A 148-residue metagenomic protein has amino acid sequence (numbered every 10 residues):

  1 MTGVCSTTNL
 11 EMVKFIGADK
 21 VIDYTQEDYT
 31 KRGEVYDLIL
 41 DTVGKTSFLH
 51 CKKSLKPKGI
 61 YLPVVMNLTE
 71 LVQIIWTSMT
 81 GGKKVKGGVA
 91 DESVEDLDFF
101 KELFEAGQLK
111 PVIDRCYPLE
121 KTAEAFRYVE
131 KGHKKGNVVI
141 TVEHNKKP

Functional and structural regions predicted by a protein language model:
M1-P148: Terminal helix/beta-alpha structural elements that buttress the NAD(P)+-binding lobe
